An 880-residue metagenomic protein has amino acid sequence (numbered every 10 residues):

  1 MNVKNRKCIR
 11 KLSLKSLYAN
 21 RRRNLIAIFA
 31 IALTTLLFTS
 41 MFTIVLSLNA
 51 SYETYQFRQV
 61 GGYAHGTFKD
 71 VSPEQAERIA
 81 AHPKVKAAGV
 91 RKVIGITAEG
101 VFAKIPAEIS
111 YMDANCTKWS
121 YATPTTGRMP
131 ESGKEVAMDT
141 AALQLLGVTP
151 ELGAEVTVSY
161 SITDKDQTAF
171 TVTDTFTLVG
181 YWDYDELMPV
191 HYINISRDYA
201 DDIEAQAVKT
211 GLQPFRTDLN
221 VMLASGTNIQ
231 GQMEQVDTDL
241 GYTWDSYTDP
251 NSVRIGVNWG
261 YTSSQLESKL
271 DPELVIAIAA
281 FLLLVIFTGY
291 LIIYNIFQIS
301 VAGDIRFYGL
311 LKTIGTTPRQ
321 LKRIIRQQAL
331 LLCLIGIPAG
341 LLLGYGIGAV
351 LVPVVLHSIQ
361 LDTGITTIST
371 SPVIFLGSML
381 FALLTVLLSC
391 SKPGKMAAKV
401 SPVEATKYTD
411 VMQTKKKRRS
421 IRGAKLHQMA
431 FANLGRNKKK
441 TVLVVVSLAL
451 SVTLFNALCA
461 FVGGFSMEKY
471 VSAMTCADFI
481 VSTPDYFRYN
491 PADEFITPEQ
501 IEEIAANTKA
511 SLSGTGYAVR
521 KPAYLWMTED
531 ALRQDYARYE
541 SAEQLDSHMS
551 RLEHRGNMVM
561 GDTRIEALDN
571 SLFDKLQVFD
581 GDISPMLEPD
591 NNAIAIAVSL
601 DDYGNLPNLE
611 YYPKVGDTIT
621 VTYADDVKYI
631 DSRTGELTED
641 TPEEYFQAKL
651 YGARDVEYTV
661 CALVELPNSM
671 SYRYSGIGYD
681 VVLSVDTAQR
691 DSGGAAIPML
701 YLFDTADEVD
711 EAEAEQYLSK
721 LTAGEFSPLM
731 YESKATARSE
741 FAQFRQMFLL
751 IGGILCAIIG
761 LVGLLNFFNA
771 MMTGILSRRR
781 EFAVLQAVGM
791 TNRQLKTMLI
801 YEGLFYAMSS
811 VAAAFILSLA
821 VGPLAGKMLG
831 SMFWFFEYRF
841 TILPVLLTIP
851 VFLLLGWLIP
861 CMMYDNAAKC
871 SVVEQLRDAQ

Functional and structural regions predicted by a protein language model:
M1-I26, G303-Q320, I347-L376, L384-L448 (+5 more regions): Feature of multi-pass inner-membrane transport and sensor proteins that recognizes transmembrane helices together
Y18, R23-L46, A280, F287: Hydrophobic alpha-helical transmembrane signal-anchor segments
N20, L291-L332, G763-Y806: Interfacial "coupling" helices/loops that link adjacent transmembrane helices in transporter permeases
T34-T35, L283-Y290, L384-T385, A757-F767 (+2 more regions): Hydrophobic transmembrane alpha-helices
L46-Q265, G463, Y470-G752: Basic-flanked hydrophobic alpha-helices used for secretion and membrane insertion
L48, L270, L341-G377, S391 (+3 more regions): Short helix-loop junctions at transmembrane helix boundaries
S268-V285, V373, A742-I759: N-terminal membrane-entry
I325-L342, M379, T414-R419, L799-A813: Selective transmembrane-helix segments that form parts of the transport pathway or gating/packing helices in multipass
